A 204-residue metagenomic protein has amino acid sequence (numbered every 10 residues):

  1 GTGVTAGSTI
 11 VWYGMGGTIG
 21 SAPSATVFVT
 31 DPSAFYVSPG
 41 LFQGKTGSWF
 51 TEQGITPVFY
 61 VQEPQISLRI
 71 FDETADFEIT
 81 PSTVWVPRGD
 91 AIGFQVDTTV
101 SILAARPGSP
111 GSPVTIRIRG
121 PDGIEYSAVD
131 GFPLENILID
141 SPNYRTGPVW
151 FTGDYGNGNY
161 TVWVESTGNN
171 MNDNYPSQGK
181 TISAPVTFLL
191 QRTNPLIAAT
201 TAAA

Functional and structural regions predicted by a protein language model:
G1-A204: Extended, solvent-exposed regions of the mature portions of secreted/cell-surface glycoproteins
